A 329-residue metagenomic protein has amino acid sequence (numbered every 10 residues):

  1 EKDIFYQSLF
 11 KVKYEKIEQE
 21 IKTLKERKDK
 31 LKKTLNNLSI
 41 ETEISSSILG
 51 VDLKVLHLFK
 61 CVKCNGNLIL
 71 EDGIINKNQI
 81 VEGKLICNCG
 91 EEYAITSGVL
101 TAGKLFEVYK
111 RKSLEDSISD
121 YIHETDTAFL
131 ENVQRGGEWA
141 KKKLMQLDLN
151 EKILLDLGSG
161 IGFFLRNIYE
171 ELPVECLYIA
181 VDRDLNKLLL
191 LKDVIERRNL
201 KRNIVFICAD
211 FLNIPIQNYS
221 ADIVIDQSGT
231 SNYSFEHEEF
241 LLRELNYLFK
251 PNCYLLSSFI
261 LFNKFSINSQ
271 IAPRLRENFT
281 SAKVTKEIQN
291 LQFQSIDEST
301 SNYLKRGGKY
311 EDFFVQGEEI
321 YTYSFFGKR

Functional and structural regions predicted by a protein language model:
K2-S45: Short, charged amphipathic alpha-helical surface segments
Y109-G137: Class I SAM-dependent methyltransferase Rossmann-like catalytic core, especially the SAM/SAH-binding loop
N132-E151, N167: Conserved alpha-helix/loop element of class I SAM-dependent methyltransferases that forms part of the SAM/SAH-binding
L155, G162-L212: Class I SAM-dependent methyltransferase SAM/SAH-binding core
L212-V224: A short acidic, Gly/Pro-enriched loop at the edge of an enzyme's catalytic core that lines a small-molecule cofactor
D222-H237: A short SAM/SAH-binding and catalytic strip from SAM-dependent methyltransferases
E239-Y254: A short glycine-rich, Lys/Arg-flanked "PGG" loop and its adjoining helix->strand segment in the class I
F259-R276: Short, glycine-/aromatic-enriched active-site segment of Class I SAM-dependent methyltransferases
